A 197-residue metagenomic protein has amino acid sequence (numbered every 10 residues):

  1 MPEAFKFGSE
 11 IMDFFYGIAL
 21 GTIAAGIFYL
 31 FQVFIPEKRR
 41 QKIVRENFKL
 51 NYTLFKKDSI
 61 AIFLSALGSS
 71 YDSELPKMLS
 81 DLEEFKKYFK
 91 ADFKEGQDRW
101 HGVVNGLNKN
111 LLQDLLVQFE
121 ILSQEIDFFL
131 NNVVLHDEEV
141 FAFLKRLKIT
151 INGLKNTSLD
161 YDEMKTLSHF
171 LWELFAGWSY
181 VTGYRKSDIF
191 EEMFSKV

Functional and structural regions predicted by a protein language model:
M1-R39: Membrane-embedded hydrophobic alpha-helical segments
E10, F14, F31, I35 (+5 more regions): A near-ubiquitous, low-amplitude feature marking generic local secondary-structure context
F14, I18, R39-E46, L50 (+2 more regions): Short, solvent-exposed segments of well-ordered alpha helices
V33, E37, D58-A61, S65 (+4 more regions): A structural signal for alpha-helix termini and helix-coil/disorder junctions
K38-P76: Amphipathic, membrane-active segments
L75-G183: Interfacial alpha-helical end/capping and short helix-turn segments at domain and membrane boundaries
S187-V197: Charge-dense, extended regions
